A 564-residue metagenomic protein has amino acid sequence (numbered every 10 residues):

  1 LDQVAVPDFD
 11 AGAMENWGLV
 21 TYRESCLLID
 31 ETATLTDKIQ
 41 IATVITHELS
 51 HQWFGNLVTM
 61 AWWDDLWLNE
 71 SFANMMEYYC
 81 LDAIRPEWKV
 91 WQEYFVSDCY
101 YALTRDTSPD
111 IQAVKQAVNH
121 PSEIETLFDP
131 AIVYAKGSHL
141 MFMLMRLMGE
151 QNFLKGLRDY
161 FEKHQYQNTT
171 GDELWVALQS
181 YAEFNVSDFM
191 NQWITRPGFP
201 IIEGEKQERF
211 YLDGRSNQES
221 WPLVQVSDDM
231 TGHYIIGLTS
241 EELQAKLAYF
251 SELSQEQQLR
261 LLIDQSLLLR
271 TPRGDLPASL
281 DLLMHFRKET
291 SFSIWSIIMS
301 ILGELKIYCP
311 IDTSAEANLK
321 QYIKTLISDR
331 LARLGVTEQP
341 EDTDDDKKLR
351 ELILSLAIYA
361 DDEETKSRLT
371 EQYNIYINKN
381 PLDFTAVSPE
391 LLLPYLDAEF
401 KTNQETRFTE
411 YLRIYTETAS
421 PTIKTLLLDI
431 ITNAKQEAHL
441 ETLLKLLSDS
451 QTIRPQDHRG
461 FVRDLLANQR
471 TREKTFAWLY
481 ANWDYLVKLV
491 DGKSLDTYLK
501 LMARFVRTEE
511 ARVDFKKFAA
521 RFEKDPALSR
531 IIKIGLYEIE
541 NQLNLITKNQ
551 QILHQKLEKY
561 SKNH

Functional and structural regions predicted by a protein language model:
L1-E208, E304-E338, K348, I375-L382 (+1 more regions): Hydrophobic alpha-helical and helix-loop surface patches within well-folded domains that function as non-catalytic
Y100, K136, Y211-H564: Long, ordered, helix-rich scaffold segments
